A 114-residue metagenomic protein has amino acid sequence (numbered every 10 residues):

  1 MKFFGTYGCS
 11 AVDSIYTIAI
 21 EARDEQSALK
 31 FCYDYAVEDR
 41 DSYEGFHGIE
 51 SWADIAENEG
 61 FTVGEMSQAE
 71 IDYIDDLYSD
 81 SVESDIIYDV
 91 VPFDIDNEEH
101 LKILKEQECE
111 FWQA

Functional and structural regions predicted by a protein language model:
M1-I15: Short aromatic-glycine-(Arg/Gly/Cys) micro-motifs in beta-strand/loop hairpins
K2, E21, E25-Q26, A114: N-terminal targeting leader peptides, primarily classical Sec-type signal peptides for secretion
Y7, E21-D24, K30, I55-N58 (+1 more regions): Short stretches within intrinsically disordered, low-complexity N-terminal or propeptide regions
D13-R23: A short, exposed loop/beta-hairpin motif centered on an aromatic-Gly-Thr core
R23-Y43: A short, charged, amphipathic alpha-helix used as a generic interaction element across diverse proteins
E38-A114: Short, mixed-charge low-complexity intrinsically disordered segments
